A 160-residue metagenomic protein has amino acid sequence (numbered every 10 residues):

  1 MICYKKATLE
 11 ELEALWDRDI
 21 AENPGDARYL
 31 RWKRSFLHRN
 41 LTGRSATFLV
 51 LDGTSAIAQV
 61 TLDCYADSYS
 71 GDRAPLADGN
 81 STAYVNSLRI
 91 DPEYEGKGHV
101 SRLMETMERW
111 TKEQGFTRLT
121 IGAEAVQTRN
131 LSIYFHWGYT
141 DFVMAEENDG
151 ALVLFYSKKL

Functional and structural regions predicted by a protein language model:
M1-E13: Conserved N-terminal entry element of GNAT/NAT acetyltransferase domains
L9-E10, D17-S87, D91, E105: Acetyl-CoA-dependent GNAT
S45, A151-F155: Short hydrophobic/aromatic beta-strand or adjacent loop that forms the aromatic wall/cage of a ligand/substrate-binding
L51-G53, S157-L160: Active-site beta-strand termini and strand-to-loop segments that position acidic
Y94, G98-T106: Conserved acetyl-CoA pyrophosphate-binding loop and the N-cap/start of the following alpha-helix in GNAT-like
M104, T111-A123: Conserved GNAT acetyl-CoA-binding A-motif
I121-L131, E147-L152: Conserved beta-strand-loop-alpha-helix junction that forms the acyl-donor binding cleft
Y134, Y139: Conserved active-site tyrosine of GNAT-family acetyltransferases
